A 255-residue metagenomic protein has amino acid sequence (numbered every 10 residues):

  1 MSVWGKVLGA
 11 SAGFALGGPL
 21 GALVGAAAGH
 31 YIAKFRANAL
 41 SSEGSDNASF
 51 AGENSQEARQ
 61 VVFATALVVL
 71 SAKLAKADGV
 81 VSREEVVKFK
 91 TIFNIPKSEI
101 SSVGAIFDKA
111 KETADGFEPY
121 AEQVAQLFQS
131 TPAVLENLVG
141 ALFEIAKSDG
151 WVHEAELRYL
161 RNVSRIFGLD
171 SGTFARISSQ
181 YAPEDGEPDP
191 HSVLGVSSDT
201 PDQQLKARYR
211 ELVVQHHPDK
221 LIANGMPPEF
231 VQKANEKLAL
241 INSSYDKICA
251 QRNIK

Functional and structural regions predicted by a protein language model:
M1-K76, V80-K255: Small-residue-enriched hydrophobic alpha-helices in membranes
